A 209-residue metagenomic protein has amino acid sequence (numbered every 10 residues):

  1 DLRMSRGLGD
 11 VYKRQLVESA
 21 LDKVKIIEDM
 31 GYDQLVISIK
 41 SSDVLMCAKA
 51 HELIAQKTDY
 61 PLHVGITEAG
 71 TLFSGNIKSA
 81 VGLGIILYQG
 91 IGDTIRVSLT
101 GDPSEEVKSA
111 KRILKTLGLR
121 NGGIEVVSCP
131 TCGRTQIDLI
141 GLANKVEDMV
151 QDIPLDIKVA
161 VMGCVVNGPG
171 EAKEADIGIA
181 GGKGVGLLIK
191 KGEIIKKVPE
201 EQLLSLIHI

Functional and structural regions predicted by a protein language model:
D1-L8, Y12, H208: Single conserved hydrophobic/aromatic residue that forms the stacking wall/gate of nucleotide- or nucleobase-binding
R3, I39, S98-L99, G163 (+1 more regions): Small/polar loops that bind or transfer phosphate-bearing groups
D10-V150: Catalytic alpha/beta core domains of metabolic enzymes, predominantly
Y60, K158, V185-G186: The start of beta-strands in P-loop NTPase/AAA+ ATPase cores
L142-K173: Hydrophobic alpha-helical bundle architecture
V165-I194: Nucleotide-binding motor/catalytic cores of P-loop/tubulin-like NTPases across gene-expression machines
I189-I207: Generic C-terminus detector
